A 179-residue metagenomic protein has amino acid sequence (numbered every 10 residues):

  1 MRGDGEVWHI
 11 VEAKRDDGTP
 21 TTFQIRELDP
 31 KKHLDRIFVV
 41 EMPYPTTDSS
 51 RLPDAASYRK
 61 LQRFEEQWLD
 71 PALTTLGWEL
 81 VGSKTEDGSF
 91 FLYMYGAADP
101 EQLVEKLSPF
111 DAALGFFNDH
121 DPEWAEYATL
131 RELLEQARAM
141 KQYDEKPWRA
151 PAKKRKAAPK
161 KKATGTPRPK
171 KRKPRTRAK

Functional and structural regions predicted by a protein language model:
M1-Q67, T74-V81, P100-E101, T129-A152: Charge-rich, low-complexity segments
M1-W8, A98-K179: Acidic, proline/glycine-rich low-complexity IDRs
E41, Y95, F117: Residues in well-ordered beta-strands of folded domains
R51-D54, W68, M94, T164 (+1 more regions): Aromatic-enriched hydrophobic runs in primary sequence
S57, L61, L69, L80 (+3 more regions): Residue-level signal for functionally critical sites in structured catalytic/ligand-binding pockets
R63-A113: Amphipathic protein-protein interaction modules
